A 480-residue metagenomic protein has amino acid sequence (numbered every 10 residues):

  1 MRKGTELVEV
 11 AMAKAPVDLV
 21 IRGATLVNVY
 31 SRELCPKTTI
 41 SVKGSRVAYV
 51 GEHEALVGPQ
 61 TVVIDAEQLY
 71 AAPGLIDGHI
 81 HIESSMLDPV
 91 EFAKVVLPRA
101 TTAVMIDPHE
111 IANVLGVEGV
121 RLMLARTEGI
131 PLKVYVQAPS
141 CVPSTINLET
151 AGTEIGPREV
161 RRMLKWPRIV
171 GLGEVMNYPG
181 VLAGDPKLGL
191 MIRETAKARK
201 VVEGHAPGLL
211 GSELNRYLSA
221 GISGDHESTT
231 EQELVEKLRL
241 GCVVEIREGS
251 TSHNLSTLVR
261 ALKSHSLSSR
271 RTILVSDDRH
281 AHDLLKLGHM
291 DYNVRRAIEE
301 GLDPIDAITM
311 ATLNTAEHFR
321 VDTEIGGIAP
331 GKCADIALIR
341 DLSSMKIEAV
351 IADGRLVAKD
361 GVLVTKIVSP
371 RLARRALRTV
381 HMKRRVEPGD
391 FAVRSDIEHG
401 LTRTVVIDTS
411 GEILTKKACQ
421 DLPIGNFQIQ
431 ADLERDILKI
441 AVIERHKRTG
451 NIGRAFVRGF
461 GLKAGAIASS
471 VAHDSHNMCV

Functional and structural regions predicted by a protein language model:
M1-T38, V42-K43, A48, H53 (+3 more regions): Active-site microenvironment of metallo-dependent hydrolases
L7-V10, A15, V90-V201, S264-H265: Divalent-metal coordination cores built from histidine and acidic residues
A15-G23, L56-I106: Replace "His-x-His-based motif
D18-V20, T61-V62, G74, T102-V104 (+11 more regions): Structural motif
A24, I40, S45, Q68 (+8 more regions): Divalent metal-coordination and catalytic microenvironments
D77-D88, S144-G156, S223, E227: Active-site mouth loops of central-metabolism enzymes
H81-E83, H109-I111, P139-S144, V175-Y178 (+4 more regions): Active-site beta-loop-alpha junctions enriched in small/polar residues
E154-E174, G180-I246, H253-L274, L285-D306 (+1 more regions): Histidine/acidic residue-rich metal-binding segments in metalloenzymes
